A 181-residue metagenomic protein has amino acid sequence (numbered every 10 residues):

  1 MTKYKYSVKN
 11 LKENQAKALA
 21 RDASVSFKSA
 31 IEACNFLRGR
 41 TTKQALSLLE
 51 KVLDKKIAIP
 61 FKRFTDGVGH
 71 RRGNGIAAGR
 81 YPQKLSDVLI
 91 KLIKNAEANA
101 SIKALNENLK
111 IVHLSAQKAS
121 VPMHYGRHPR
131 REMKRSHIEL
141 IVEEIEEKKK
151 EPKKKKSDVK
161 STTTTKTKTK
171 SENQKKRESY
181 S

Functional and structural regions predicted by a protein language model:
M1-V25, A98, I102-S181: Low-complexity, rRNA-contacting terminal tracts
T2-N108, I141-E144: Ribosome large-subunit tunnel/peptidyl-transferase-proximal elements
